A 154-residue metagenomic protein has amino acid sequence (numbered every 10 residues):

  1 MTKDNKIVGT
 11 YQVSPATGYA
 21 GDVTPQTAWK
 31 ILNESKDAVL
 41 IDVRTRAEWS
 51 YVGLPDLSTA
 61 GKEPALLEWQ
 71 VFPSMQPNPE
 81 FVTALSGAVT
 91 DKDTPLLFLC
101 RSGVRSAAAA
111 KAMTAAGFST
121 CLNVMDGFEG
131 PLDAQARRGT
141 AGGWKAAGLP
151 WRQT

Functional and structural regions predicted by a protein language model:
M1-V39, R46-P95, S106-T154: Rhodanese-like catalytic fold shared by cysteine-dependent sulfurtransferases and DSP/PTP-type phosphatases
F98-L99: Short, surface-exposed ligand- or partner-binding patches at beta-edge/loop junctions that are enriched in aromatics
